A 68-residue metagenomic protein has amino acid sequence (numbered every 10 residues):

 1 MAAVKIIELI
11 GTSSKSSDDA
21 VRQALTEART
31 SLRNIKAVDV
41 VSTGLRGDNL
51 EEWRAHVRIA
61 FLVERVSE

Functional and structural regions predicted by a protein language model:
A2-K36: Short, well-ordered alpha-helical segments
G11-S13, S42, V57, F61-V63: Flexible glycine-/small-residue-rich
S13, R46-N49: Compositionally biased, intrinsically disordered low-complexity regions
K36-L45: Short, conserved loop-to-beta-strand elements that form functional interface hotspots
D48-E68: C-terminal structural segments of small proteins and small subunits
